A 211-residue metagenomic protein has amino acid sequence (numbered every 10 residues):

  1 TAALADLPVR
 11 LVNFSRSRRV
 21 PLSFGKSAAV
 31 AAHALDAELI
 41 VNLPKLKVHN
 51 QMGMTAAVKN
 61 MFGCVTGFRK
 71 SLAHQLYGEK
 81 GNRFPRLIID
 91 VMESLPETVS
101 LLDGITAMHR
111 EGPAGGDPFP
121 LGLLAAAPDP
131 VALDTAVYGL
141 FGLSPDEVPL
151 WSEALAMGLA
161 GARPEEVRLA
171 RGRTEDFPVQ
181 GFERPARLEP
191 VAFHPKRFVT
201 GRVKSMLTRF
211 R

Functional and structural regions predicted by a protein language model:
T1-R211: N-terminal and secondary-structure boundary signal
